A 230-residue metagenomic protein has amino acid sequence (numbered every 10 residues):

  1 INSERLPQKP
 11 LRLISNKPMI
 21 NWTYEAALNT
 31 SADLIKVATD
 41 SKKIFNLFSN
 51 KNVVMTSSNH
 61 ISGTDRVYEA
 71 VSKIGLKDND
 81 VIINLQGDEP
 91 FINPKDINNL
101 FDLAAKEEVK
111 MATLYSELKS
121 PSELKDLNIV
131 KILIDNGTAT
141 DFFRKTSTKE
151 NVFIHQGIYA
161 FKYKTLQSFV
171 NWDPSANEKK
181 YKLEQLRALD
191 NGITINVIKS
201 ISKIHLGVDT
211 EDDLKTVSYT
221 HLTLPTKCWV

Functional and structural regions predicted by a protein language model:
I1-T39: N-terminal glycine-rich phosphate-binding loop and ensuing alpha1 helix
A32, N79, E107-V109, I193: Short, high-confidence coil segments that cap the C-terminus of an alpha-helix and link into the following beta-strand
K36, K42-N99: Short phosphate-binding loop-to-helix
K43, D96, K164-S168, R187 (+1 more regions): Short, well-ordered alpha-helical scaffold segment located in the soluble/lumenal catalytic or ligand-binding core
I92-N177: Conserved core of the sugar-phosphate nucleotidyltransferase
L186-S200: Catalytic donor-sugar/metal-binding loop of nucleotide-sugar-dependent glycosyltransferases
K199-E211: Active-site donor/metal-binding and catalytic loop motifs of nucleotide-sugar-dependent glycosylation enzymes
T220-T226: Conserved small/polar residues in nucleotide/adenosyl-binding loops
